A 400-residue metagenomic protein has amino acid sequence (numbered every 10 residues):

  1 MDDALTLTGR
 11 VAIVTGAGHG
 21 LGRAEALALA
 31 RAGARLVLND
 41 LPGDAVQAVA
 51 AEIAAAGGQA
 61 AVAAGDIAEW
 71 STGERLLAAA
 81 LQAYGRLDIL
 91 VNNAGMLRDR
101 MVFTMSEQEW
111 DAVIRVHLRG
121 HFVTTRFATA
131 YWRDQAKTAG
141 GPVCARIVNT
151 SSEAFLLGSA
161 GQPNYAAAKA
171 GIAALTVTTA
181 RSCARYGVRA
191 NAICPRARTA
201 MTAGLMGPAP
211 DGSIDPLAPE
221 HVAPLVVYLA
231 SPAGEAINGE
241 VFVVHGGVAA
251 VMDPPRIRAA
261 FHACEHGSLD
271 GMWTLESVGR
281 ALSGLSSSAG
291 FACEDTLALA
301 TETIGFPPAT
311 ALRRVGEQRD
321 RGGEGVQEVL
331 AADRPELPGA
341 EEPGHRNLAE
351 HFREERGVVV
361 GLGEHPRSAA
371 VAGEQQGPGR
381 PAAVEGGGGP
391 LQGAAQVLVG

Functional and structural regions predicted by a protein language model:
A4-V37: Canonical Rossmann dinucleotide-binding motif of NAD(H)/NADP(H)-dependent dehydrogenases/reductases, specifically
A34-A48: Conserved glycine-rich Rossmann-like NAD(P)H-binding loop of the short-chain dehydrogenase/reductase
G43-D44, A64-R75, E107: The beta1-alpha1 cofactor-binding region of Rossmann-like NAD(H)/NADP(H)-dependent oxidoreductases
M101-V102, E109-I114: Substrate-binding pocket helix/loop in short-chain dehydrogenase/reductase
T125, A168: Active-site helix of classical SDR
S152: Residue(s) in the substrate-gating loop at a strand-loop-helix junction that position the organic substrate next
A192, G212-L312: C-terminal helical subdomain
